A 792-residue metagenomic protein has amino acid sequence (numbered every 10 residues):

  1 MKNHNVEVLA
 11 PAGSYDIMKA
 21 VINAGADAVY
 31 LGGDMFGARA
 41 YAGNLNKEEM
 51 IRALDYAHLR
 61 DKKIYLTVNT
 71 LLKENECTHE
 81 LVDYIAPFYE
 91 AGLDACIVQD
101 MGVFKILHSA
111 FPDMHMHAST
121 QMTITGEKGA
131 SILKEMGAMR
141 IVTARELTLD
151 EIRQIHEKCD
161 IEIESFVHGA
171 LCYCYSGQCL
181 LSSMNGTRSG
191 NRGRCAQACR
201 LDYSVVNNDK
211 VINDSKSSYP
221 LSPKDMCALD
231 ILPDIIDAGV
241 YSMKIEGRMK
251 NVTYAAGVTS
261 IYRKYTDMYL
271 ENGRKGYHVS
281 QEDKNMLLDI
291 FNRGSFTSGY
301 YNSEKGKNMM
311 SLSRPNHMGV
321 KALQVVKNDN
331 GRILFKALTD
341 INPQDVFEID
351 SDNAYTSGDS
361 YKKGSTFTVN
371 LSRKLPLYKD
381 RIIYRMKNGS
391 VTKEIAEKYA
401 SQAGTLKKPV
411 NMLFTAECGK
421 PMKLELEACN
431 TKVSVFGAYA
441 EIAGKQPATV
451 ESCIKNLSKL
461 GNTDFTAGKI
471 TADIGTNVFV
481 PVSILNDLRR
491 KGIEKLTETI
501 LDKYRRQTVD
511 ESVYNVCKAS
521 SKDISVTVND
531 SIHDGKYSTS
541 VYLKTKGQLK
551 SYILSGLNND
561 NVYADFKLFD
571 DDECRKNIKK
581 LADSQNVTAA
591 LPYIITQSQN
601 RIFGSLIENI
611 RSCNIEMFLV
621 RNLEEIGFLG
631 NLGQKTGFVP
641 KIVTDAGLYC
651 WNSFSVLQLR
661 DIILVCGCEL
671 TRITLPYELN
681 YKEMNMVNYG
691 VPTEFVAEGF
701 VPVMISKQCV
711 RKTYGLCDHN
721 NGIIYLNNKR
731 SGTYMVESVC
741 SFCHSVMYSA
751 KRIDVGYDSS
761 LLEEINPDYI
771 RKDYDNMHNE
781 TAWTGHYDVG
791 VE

Functional and structural regions predicted by a protein language model:
K2-I124, V142-S242, M249-E792: Active-site pocket-lining/capping segments in soluble small-molecule metabolic enzymes
K128: Short, conserved phosphate-binding/catalytic loop or strand-edge motifs used in phosphoryl-/nucleotidyl-transfer
M139: Long, basic N-terminal domains or extensions that often function in RNA/ssDNA interaction or organelle/cellular
